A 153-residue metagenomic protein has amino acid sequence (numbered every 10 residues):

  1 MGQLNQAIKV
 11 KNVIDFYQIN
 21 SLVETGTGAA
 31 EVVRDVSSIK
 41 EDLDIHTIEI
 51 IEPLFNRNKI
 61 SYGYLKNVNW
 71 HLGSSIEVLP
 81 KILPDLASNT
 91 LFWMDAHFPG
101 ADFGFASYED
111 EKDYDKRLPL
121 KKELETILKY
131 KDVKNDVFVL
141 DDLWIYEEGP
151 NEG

Functional and structural regions predicted by a protein language model:
M1-L91, H97-G153: A short alpha-helical cap/connector motif
